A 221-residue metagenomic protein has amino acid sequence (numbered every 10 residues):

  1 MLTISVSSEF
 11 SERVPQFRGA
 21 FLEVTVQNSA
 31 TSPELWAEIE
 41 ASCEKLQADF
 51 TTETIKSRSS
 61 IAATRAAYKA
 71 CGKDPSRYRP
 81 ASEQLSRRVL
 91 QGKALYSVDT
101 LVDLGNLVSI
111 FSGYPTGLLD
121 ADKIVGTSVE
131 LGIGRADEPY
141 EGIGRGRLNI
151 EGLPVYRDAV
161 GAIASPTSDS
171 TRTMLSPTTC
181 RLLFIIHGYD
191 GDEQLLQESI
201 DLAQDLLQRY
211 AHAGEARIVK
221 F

Functional and structural regions predicted by a protein language model:
M1-F221: Charge-biased, low-complexity intrinsically disordered regions
